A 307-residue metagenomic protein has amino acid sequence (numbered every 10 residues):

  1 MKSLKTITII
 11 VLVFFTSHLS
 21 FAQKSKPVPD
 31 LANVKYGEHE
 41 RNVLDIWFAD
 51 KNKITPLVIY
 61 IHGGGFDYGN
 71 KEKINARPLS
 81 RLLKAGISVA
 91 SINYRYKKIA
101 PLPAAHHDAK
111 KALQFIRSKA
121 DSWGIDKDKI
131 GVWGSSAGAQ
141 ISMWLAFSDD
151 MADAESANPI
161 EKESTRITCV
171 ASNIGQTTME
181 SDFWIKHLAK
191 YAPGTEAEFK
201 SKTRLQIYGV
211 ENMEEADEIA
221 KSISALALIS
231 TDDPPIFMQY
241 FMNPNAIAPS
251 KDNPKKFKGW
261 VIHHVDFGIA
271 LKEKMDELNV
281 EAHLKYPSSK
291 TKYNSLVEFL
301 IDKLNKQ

Functional and structural regions predicted by a protein language model:
M1-K26: Bacterial Sec-dependent N-terminal signal peptides
Q23-K53, S230: N-terminal cap/lid segment of alpha/beta-hydrolase-fold proteins
K26, D182-L228, P234, H263: Mobile cap/lid helix-loop segments that gate and shape the active-site cleft of serine hydrolases
L31, Q114-K190: Primarily recognizes the serine-hydrolase "nucleophile elbow" in alpha/beta-hydrolase and SGNH/GDSL folds
D45, I236-A246, S250-N253, G259-Q307: C-terminal catalytic histidine-bearing segment of alpha/beta-hydrolase fold enzymes
I54-G65: Short beta-strand element of the alpha/beta-hydrolase
K71-A90: Short amphipathic alpha-helix adjacent to the substrate-entry channel of hydrolases
A100-D121: Alpha/beta-hydrolase active-site loop
